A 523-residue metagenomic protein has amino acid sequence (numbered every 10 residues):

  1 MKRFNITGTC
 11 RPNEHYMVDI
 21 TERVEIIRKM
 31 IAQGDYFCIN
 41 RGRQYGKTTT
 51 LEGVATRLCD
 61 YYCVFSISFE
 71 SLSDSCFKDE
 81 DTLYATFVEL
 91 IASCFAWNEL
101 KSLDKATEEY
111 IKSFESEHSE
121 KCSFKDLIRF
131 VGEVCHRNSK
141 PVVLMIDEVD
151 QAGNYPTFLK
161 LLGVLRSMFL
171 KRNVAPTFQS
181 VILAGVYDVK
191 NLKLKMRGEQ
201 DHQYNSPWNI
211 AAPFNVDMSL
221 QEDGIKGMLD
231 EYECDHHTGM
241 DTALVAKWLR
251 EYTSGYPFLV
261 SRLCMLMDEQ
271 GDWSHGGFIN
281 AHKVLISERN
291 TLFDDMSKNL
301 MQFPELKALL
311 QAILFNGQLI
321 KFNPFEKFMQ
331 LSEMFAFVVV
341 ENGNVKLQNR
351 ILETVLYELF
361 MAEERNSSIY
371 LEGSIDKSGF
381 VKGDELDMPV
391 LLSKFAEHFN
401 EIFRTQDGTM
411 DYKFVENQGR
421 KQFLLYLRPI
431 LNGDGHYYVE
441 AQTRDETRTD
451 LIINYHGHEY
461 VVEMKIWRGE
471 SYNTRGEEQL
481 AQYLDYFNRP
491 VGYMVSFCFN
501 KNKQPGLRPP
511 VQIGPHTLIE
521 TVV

Functional and structural regions predicted by a protein language model:
M1-L58, E133, S393-G408: Walker A/P-loop-proximal flanking segment of P-loop NTPase domains
G8-T9, Q151-L244, E251-Y252, L266 (+1 more regions): The catalytic "switch" region of P-loop NTPases
K29, Q33-Y45, T49-L161, Q179 (+1 more regions): P-loop NTPase nucleotide-binding core
Q221-F335, E341-N342, N366-V381, E385: Winged-helix-like regulatory helical subdomains adjacent to P-loop NTPase cores
A396-Y438: Acidic-basic catalytic patches of nuclease active cores, encompassing PD-(D/E)XK and other metal-cofactor nuclease
Y426-G457: Active-site metal-binding core of divalent-cation-utilizing nuclease and nuclease-like domains
L451-I453, G457-R468, Y483: Conserved catalytic cores of phosphodiester-cleaving nucleases, focusing on short active-site segments
N473-E477, L484-I513: Nucleic-acid nuclease catalytic cores
